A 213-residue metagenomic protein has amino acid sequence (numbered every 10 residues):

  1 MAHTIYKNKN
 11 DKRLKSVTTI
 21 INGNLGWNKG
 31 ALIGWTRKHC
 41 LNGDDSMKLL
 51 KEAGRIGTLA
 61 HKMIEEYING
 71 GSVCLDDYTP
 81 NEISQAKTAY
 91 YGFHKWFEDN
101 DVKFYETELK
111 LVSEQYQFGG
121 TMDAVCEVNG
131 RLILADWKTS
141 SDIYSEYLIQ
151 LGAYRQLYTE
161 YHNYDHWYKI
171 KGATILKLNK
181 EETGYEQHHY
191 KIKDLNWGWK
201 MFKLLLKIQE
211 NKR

Functional and structural regions predicted by a protein language model:
M1-G119: Metal-dependent nuclease catalytic cores that hydrolyze phosphodiester bonds in DNA/RNA, characterized by
L109-K203, K207-R213: Nucleic-acid nuclease catalytic cores
